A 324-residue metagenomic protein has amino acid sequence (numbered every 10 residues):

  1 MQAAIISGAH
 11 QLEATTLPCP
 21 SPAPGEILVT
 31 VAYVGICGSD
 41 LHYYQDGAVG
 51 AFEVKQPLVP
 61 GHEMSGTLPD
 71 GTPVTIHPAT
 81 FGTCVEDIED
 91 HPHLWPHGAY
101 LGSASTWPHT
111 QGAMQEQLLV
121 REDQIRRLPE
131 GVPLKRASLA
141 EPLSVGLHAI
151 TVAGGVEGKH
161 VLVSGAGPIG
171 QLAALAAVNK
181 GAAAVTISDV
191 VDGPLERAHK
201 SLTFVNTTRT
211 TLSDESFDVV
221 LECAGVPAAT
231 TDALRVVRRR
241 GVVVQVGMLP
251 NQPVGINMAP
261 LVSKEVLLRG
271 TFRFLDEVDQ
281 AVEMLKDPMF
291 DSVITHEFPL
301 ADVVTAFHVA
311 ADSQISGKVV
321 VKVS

Functional and structural regions predicted by a protein language model:
M1, T231, L275-S324: C-terminal hydrophobic helical "lid"/dimerization subdomain of Rossmann-like NAD(P)H-dependent oxidoreductases
P18-V34, A48-D90, P129-G131: Glycine-rich beta-strand-centered segment in the early N-terminal region that forms part of a ligand/cofactor-binding
T80-S164: NAD(P)H dinucleotide-binding glycine-rich loop of Rossmann-like/cofactor-binding domains, especially the beta1-alpha1
P129-R209: Mid-domain Rossmann-like dinucleotide-binding core that forms the NAD(H)/NADP(H) cofactor-binding site
G154, T186, L195-L267: Glycine-rich cofactor phosphate-binding loops and adjacent beta1-alpha1 units of small-molecule cofactor enzyme domains
G158, S216-F217, F290, V303: Local beta-strand N-terminus motif with an aromatic residue
V190-V191, L249, F274: Residues in the short beta-alpha loop(s) of Rossmann-like NAD(P)-binding domains
V242-V244, G255-V293: Rossmann-fold dehydrogenase core element
